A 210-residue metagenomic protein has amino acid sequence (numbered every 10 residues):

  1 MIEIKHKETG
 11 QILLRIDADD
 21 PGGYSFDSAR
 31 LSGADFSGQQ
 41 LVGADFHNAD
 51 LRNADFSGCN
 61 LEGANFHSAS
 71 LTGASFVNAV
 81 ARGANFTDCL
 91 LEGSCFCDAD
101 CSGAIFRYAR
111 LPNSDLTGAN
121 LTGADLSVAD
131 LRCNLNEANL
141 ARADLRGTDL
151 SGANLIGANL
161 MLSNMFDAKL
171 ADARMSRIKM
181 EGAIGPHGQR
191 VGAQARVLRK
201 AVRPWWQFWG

Functional and structural regions predicted by a protein language model:
I2-K7: A short beta-strand micro-motif
T9-G210: Tandem repeat scaffolds
